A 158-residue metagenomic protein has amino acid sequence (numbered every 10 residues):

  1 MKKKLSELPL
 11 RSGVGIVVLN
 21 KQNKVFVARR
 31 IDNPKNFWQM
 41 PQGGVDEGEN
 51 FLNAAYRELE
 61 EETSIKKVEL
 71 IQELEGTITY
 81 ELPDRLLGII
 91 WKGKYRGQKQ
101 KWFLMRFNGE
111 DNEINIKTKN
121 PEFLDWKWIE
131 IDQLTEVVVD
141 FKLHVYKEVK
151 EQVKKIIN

Functional and structural regions predicted by a protein language model:
M1-L19, K92-G93: Acidic, metal-coordinating catalytic segment for phosphate/diphosphate chemistry, firing primarily on the Nudix
R30: Short loop/turn segments immediately following the C-termini of beta-strands
N33-N36: A conserved beta-turn-beta hairpin within the catalytic core of GNAT-like acetyltransferases that forms part
Q39-M40: A short gly/proline-enriched turn/hairpin at secondary-structure junctions
D46-D140: Unchanged
T135-N158: Charged phosphate-binding loop/patch that engages nucleotide di/tri-phosphates or the phosphate backbone of nucleic
